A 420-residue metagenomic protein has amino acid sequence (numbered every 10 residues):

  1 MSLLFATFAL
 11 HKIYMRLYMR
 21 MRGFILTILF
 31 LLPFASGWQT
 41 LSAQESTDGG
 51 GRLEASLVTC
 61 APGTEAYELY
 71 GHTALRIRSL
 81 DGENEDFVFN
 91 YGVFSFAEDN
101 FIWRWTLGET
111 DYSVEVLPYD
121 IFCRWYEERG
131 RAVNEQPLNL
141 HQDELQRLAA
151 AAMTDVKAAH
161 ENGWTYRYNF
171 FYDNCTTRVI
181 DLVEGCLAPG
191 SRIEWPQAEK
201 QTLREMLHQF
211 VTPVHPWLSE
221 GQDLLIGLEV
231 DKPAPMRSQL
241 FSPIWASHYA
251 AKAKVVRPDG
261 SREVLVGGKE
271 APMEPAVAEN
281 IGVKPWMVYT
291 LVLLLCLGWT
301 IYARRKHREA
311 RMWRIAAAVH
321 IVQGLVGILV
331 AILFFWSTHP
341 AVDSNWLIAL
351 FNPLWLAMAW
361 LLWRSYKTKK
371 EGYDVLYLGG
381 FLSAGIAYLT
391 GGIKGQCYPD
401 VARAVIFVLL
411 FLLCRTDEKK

Functional and structural regions predicted by a protein language model:
S2, R16-G23, K419-K420: Positively charged n-region of N-terminal signal peptides that target proteins for export
T7, H11-K12, R16-Y18: Short, positively charged and aromatic/hydrophobic N-terminal segments
L26-G37: Bacterial N-terminal signal peptides
L41-E45: Boundary at the C-terminal end of the N-terminal hydrophobic targeting segment
G51-A132: Glycine-rich catalytic cores of cysteine/serine-nucleophile enzymes that process amide/ester linkages in cell-envelope
G63-T64, R131-N139, H160-F170: Second-shell loop/turn segments in exported
D143-T154: Short, charged, amphipathic alpha-helices and their helix-cap/turn boundaries
A158-K420: Activation targets extended, charge/polar-rich intrinsically disordered C-terminal tails
